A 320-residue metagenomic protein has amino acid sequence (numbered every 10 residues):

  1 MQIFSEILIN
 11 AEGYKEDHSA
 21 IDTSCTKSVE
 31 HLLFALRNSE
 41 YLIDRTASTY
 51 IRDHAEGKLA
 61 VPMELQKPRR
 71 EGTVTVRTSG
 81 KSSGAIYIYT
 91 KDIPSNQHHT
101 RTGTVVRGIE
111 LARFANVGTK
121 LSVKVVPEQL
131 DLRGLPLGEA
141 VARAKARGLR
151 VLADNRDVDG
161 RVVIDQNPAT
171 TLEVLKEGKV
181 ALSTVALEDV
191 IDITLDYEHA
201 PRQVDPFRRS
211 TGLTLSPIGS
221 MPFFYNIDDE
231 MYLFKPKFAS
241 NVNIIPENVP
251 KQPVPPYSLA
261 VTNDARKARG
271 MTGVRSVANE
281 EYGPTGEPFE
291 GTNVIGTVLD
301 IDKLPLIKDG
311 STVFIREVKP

Functional and structural regions predicted by a protein language model:
M1-P320: Cyclophilin-like peptidyl-prolyl cis-trans isomerases
